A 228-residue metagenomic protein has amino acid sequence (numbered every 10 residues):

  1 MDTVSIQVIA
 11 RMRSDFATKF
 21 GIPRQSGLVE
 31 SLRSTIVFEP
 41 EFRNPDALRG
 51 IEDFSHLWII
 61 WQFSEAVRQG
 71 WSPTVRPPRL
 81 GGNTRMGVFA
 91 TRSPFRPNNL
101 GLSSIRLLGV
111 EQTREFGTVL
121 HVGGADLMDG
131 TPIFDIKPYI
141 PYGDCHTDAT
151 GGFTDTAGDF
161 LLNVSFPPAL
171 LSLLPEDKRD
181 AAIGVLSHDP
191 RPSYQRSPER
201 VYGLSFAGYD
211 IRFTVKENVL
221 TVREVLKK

Functional and structural regions predicted by a protein language model:
M1-L100, Q112-K228: Mixed-charge, low-complexity intrinsically disordered regions
R13, I105-L108: Conserved positions in beta-strands of structured domains
